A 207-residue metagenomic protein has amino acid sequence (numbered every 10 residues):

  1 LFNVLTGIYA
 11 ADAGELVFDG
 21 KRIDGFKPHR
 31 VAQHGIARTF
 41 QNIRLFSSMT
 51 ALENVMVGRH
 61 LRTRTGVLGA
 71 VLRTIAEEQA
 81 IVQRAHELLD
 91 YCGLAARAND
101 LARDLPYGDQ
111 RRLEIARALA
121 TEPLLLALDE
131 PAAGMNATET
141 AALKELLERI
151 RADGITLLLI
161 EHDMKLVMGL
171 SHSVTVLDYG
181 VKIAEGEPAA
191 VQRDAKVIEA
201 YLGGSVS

Functional and structural regions predicted by a protein language model:
L1-S207: Glycine-rich phosphate-binding loops of nucleotide-dependent enzymes
